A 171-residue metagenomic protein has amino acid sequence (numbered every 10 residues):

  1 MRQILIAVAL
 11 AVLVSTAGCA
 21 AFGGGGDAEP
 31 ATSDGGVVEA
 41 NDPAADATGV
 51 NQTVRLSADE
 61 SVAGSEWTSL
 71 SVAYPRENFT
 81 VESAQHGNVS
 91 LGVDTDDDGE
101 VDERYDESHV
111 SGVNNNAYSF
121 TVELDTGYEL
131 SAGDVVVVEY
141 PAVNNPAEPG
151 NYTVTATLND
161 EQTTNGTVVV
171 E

Functional and structural regions predicted by a protein language model:
M1-S33, L70, V122, Y140 (+2 more regions): Hydrophobic alpha-helical segments
A11, V137, N151-T153: Short, conserved beta-strand segments of beta-strand-rich sandwich/propeller modules, principally
S33-T95: Low-complexity, serine/threonine/proline/glycine-rich extracellular segments that form mucin-like
A44-G49, Y105-T121: Short, ordered beta-strand-loop transition motifs
L91-E103, N115: Acidic, glycine-anchored loop motifs typical of Ca2+
S119-P149: Low-complexity, intrinsically disordered segments enriched in Ser/Thr together with acidic residues
N144-T164: Serine/threonine-enriched low-complexity regions used as flexible
